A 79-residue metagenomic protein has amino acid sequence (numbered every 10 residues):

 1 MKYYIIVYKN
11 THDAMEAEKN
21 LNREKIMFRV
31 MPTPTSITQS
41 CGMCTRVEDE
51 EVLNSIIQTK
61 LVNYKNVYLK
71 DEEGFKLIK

Functional and structural regions predicted by a protein language model:
M1-K2, K79: Absolute protein N-terminus
K2-Y4, H12, S40-M43, Y64: Short, surface-exposed beta-edge/turn micro-motifs
T11, I26-E48: Amphipathic, hydrophobic secondary-structure cores in small proteins
T11-K25: Short amphipathic alpha-helix segments
E18, T35, N54: Short glycine-/small-residue-rich flexible loop motifs, especially phosphate/cofactor-binding loops
D49-K79: C-terminal structural segments of small proteins and small subunits
